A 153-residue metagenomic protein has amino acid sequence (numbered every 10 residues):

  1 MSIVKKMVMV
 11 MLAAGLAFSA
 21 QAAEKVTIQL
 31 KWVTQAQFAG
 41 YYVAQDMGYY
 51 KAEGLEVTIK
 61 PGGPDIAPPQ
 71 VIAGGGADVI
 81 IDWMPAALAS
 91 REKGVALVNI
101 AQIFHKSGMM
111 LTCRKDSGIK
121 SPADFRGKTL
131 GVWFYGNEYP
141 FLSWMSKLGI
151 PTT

Functional and structural regions predicted by a protein language model:
M1-M9: Bacterial N-terminal signal peptides that target proteins for export
K5, Q21-A22: Intrinsically disordered, low-complexity serine/threonine-rich segments
M9-A13, A36: Small-residue packing motifs within transmembrane alpha-helices
A13-Q21: Hydrophobic h-region of N-terminal signal peptides that target proteins for export in Gram-negative bacteria
K25-T153: Short, glycine-/small- and polar/acidic-enriched structural segments that line small-molecule recognition paths
